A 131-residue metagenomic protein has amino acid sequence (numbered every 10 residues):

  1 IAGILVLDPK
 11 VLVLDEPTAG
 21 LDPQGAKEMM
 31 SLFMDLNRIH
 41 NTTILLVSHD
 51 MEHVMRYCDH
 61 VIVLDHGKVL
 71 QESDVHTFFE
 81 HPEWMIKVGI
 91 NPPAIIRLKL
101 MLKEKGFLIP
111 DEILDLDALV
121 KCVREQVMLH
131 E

Functional and structural regions predicted by a protein language model:
L12-D15: Catalytic Walker B motif of ABC-type/P-loop ATPase nucleotide-binding domains
K27-I39: Helical segment within the ABC ATPase nucleotide-binding domain
S48-H49: H-loop/switch region of ABC-family ATPase nucleotide-binding domains
V54-R56: A short, surface-exposed alpha-helical micro-motif characterized by mixed small hydrophobic and charged/polar residues
H66-G67: Conserved ABC ATPase "signature" C-loop
E72-S73: ABC ATPase "signature
M85-E131: ABC ATPase nucleotide-binding domains
